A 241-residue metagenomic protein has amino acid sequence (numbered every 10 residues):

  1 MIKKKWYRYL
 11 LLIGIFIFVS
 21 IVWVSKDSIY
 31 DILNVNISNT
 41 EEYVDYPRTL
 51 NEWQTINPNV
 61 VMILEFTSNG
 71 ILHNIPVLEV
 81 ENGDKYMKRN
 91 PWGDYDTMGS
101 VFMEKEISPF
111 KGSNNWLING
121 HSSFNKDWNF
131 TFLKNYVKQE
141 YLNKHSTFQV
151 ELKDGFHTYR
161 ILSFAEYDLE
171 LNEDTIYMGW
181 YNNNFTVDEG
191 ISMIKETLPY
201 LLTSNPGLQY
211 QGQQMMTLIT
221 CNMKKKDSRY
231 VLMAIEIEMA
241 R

Functional and structural regions predicted by a protein language model:
M1-I15: N-terminal Sec-pathway targeting helices
I13-D27: N-terminal type II signal-anchor transmembrane helix that functions as the membrane-insertion/stop-transfer segment
W23, S28-R241: Solvent-exposed, non-transmembrane regions of membrane-associated and secreted proteins
